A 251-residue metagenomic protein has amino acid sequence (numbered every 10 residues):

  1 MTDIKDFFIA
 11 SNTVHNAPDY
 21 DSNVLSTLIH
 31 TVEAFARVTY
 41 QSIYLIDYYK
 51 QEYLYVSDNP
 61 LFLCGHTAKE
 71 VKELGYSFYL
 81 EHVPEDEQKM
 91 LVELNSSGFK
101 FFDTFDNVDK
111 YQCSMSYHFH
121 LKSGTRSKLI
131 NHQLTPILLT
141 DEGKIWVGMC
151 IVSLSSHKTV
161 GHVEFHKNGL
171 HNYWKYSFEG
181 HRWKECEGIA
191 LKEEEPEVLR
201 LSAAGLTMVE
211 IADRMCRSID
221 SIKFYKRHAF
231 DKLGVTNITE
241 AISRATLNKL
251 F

Functional and structural regions predicted by a protein language model:
M1-D19: Short, low-complexity N-terminal regulatory "tails/caps" that precede and couple sensory modules
Y20-Y76, L170-F178: PAS-family sensory domain signal
I46-K69, L74-G161: Sensory/regulatory domains in signal-transduction proteins
S155-K175: Histidine/lysine/aspartate-rich catalytic loop segments that bind and position anionic ligands
H171-E194: Regulatory hinge/linker segments at domain boundaries that couple sensory/effector modules to output domains
E195-S202, A241: Short alpha-helical "packing" element that flanks the helix-turn-helix/winged-helix DNA-binding module
G205-E240: Recognition helix of helix-turn-helix DNA-binding domains
M215, R244-F251: Alpha-helical protein-protein interaction scaffolds
